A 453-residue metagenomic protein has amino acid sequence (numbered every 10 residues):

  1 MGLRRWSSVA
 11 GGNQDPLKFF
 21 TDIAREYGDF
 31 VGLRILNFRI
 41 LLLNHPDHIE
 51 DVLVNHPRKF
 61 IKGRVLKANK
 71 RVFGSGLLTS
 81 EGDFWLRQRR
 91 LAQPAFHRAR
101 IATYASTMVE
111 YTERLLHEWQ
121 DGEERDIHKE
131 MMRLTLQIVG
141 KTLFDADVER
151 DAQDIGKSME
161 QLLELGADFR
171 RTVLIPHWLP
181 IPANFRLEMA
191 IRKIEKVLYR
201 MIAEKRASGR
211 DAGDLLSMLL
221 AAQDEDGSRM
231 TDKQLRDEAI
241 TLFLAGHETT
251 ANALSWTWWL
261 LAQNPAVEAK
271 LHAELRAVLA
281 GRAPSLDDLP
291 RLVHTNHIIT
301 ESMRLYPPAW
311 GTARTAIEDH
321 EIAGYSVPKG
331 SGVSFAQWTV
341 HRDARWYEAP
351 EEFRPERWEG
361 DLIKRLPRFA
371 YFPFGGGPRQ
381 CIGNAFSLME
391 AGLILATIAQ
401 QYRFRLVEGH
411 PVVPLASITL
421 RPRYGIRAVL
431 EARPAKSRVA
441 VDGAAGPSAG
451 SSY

Functional and structural regions predicted by a protein language model:
M1, A105, V109, K157-Q161 (+9 more regions): Cytochrome P450 I-helix active-site segment
M1-R25, V31, L36-R39, P46-N55 (+8 more regions): Cytochrome P450 catalytic-domain helical core, especially the substrate-recognition surface and oxygen-activation
S8-G28, K196, R200, R282-A323: Conserved cytochrome P450 K-helix E-x-x-R motif and the immediately C-terminal K′/meander segment
T249-E274, A385-Y402: Cytochrome P450 catalytic-core helices
F335-L362, V439, G443: Conserved cytochrome P450 K-helix/beta-meander segment immediately N-terminal to the heme-binding cysteine loop
